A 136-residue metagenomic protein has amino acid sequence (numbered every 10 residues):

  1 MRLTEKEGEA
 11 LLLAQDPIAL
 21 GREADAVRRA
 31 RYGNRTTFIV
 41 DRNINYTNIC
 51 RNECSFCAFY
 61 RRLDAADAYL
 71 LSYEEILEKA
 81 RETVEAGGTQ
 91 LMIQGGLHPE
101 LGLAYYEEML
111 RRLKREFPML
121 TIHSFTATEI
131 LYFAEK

Functional and structural regions predicted by a protein language model:
M1-N52: Flexible, acidic/Gly-rich N-terminal and inter-domain linker regions that tether and position cofactor-handling modules
E7-L13, Y60-R62, M92: A generic short-segment signal for beta-strand/edge and adjacent turn/coil regions
E53, C57-Y60: Cys/His-rich metal-chelating microdomains
R61-K136: Conserved Radical SAM active-site core
